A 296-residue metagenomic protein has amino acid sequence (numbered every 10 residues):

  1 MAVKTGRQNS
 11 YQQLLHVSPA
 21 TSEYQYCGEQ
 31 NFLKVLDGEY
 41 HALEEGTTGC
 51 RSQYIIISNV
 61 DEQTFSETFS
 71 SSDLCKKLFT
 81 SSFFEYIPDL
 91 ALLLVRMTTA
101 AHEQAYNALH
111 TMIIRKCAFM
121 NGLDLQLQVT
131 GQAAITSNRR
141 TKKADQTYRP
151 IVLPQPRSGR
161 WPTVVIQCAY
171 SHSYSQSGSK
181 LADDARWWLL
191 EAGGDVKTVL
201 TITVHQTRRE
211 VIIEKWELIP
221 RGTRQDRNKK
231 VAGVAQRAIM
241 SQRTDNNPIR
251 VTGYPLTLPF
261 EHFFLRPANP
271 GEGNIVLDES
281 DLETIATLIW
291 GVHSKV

Functional and structural regions predicted by a protein language model:
M1-V296: Gly/Pro/Ser/Thr-rich low-complexity, intrinsically disordered segments predominantly at protein N-termini
